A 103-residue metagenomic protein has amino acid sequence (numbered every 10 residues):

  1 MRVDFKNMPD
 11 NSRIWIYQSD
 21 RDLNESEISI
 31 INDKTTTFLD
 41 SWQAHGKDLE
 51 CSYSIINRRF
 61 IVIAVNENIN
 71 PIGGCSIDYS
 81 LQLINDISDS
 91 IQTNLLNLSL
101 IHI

Functional and structural regions predicted by a protein language model:
M1-R58, E67-N68, D78, D89-L95: Polybasic/polar functional segments that serve as interface/processing modules
N70-I72: Short, cysteine-centered beta-strand-loop-beta hairpins and adjacent loop/turn segments enriched in charged/polar
G74-I84: "Short basic amphipathic alpha-helical interaction patches in structured regions
I101-I103: Conserved small/polar residues in nucleotide/adenosyl-binding loops
